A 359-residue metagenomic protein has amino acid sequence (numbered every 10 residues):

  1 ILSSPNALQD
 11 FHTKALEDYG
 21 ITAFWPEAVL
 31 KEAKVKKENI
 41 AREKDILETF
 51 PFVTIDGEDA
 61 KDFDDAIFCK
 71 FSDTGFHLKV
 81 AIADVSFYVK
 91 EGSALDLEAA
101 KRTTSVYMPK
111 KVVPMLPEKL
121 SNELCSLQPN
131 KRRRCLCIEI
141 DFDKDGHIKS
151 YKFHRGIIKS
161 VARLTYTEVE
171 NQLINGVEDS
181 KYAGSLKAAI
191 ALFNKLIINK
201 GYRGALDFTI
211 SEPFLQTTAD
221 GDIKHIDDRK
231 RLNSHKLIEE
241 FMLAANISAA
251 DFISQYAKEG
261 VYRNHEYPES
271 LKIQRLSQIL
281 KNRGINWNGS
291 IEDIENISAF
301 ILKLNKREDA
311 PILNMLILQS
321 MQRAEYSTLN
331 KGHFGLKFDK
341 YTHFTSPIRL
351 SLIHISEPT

Functional and structural regions predicted by a protein language model:
I1-I82, S86-C135, R163, E168-E170: Charge-lined substrate channels and their catalytic hotspots, especially those that engage the 3′ end of RNA
A66-F68, E139, F214-Q216: Short, surface-exposed charged micro-motifs
F71-D73, F142-H147, T217-G221: Short acidic-glycine loop/turn motifs at beta-strand connectors
V85-F87, K144-G146, Y267-E269: Conserved nucleotide-binding/hydrolysis micro-motifs of P-loop NTPases
V106-Y202: Conserved catalytic alpha/beta cores of large enzymes that bind or transform nucleotide phosphates and polynucleotides
R133, E357-T359: Short, small-residue-biased leader/transition segments that mark boundaries at the very start of proteins
F153, Y166-S356: Append "with occasional cross-activation on large, charged helical scaffolds in nucleic-acid assemblies
